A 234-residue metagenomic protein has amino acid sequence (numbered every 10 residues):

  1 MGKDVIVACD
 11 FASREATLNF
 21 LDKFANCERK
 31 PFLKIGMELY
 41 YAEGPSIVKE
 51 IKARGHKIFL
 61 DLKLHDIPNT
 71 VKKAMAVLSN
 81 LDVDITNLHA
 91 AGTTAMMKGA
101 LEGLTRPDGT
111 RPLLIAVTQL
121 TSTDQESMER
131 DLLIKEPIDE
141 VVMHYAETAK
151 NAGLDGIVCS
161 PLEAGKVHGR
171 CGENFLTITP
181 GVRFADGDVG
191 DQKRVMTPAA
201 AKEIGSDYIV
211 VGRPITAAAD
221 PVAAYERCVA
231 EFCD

Functional and structural regions predicted by a protein language model:
G2, T70-A74, S79-D155, E163 (+2 more regions): Conserved anion-binding
K3-C9, L33-I35, I58-L62, T86-L88 (+4 more regions): Hydrophobic faces of well-ordered beta-strands that scaffold small-molecule active sites in alpha/beta enzyme cores
A12-F24, N69-V77, I138-T148, K193-A200: Short, acidic/polar
R14-N19, L39-R54, D66-K73, A90-L113 (+3 more regions): Active-site-adjacent beta->alpha loops and helix N-cap segments on the catalytic face of soluble alpha/beta enzymes
K23-P31: A short, Lys/Arg-enriched amphipathic alpha-helix followed by its capping loop at the start of a domain
C27-E28, R54, L81, A152 (+1 more regions): Structural motif
L81-T94, D191-A224: Glycine-rich phosphate-binding active-site loops on the catalytic face of alpha/beta enzymes
